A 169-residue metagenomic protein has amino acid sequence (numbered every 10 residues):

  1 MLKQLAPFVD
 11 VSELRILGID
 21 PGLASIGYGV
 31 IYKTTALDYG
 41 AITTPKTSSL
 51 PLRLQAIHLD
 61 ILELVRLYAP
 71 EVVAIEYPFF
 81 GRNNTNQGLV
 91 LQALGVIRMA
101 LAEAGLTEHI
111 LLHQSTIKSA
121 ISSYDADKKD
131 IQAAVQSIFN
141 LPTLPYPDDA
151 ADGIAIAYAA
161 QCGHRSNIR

Functional and structural regions predicted by a protein language model:
M1-R169: Phosphate- and other anionic-substrate recognition elements at nucleic-acid/protein interfaces
